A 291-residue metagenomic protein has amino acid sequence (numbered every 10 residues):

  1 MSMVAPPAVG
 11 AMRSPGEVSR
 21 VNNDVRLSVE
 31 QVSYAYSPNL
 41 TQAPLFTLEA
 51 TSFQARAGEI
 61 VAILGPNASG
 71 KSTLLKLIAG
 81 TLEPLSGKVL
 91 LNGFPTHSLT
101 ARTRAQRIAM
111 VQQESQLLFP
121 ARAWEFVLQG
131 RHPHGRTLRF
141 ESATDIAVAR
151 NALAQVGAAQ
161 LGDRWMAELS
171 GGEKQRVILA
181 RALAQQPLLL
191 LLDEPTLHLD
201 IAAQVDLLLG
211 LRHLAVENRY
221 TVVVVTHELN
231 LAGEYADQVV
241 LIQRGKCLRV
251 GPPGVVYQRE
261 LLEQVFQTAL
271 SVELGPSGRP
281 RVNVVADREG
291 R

Functional and structural regions predicted by a protein language model:
L64-P66: The feature captures the beta-strand-to-loop junction immediately N-terminal to the Walker
A79: Helix-to-loop junction immediately C-terminal to a conserved catalytic motif
G87-P95, R104: Conserved ABC transporter NBD signature motif
W165-L169, E173: Conserved ABC ATPase signature
Q186: Conserved catalytic motifs of ABC-family nucleotide-binding domains
L190-E194: Catalytic Walker B motif of ABC-type/P-loop ATPase nucleotide-binding domains
V265-R291: ABC ATPase nucleotide-binding domains
